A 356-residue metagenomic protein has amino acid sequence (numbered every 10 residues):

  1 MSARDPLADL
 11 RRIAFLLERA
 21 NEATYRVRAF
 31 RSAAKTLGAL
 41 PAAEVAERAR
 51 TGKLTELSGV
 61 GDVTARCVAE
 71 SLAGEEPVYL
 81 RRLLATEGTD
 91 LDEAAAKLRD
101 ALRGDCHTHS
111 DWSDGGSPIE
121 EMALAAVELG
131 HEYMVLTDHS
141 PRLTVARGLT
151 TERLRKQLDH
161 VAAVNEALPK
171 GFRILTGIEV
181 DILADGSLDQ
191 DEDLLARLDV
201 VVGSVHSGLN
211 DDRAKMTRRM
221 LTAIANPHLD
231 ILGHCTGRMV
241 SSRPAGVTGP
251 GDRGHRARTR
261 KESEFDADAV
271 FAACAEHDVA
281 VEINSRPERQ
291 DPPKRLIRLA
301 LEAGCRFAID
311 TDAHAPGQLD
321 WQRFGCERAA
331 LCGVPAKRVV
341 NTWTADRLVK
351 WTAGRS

Functional and structural regions predicted by a protein language model:
M1-L98: Long, highly charged, low-complexity intrinsically disordered interaction regions that mediate electrostatic DNA/RNA
S2, P77, R81-L102, I119-G130 (+2 more regions): Charged catalytic cores and adjacent phosphate/nucleic-acid-binding surfaces used for phosphate/nucleic-acid chemistry
C106-W112, Y133-T137: Ser/Thr-glycine-rich phosphate-binding loops at phosphate-binding pockets of nucleotides, nucleotide cofactors
D111-S113, H314-A315: Short strand->helix junction
V135-L136, I178-V180: Core AdoMet radical
